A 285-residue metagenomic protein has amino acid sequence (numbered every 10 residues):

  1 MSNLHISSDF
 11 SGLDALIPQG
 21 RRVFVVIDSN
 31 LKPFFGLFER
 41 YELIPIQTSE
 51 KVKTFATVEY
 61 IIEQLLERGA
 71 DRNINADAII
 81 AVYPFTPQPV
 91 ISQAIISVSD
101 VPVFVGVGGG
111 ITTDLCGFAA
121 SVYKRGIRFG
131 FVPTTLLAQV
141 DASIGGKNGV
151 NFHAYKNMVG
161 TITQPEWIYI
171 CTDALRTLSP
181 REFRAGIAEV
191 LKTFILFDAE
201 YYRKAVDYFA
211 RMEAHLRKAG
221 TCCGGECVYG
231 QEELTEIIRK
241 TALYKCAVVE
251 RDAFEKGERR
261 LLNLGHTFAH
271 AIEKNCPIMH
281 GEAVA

Functional and structural regions predicted by a protein language model:
M1-I91, I95-V103, K192, G220: ATP/NTP phosphate-donor binding region
S7, V25, P133, C171 (+1 more regions): Residue-level signal for inorganic ion chemistry
F24, E42-I44, V105, G130-V132 (+1 more regions): Hydrophobic/aromatic beta-strand patches that form the interior of the parallel beta-sheet core in alpha/beta enzyme
T48-S49, V107-G109, L264-G265: Glycine-rich beta-strand-to-loop/alpha-helix junction loops that act as flexible
D71-A81, V98-A119, Y123-T135: A short, small-residue-rich loop immediately preceding and capping a beta-strand
G117-R211: A glycine/threonine-rich phosphate-anchoring loop and its flanking beta-alpha core in nucleotide/phosphate-binding
H215-L216, Y229-A285: Active-site segments that bind and position negatively charged phosphate/pyrophosphate groups
C222-C223, C227: Cysteine-centered motifs
